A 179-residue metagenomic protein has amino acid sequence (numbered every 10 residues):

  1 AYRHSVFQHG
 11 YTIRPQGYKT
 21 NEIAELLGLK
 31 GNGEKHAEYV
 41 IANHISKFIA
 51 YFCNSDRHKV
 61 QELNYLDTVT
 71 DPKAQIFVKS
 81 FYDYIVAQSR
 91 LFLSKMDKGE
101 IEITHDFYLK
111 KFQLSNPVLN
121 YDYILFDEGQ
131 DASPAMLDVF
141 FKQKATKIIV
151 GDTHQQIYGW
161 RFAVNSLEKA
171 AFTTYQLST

Functional and structural regions predicted by a protein language model:
A1, L26, Y51, Q61-L63 (+1 more regions): Short, intrinsically disordered, charge-balanced linker/junction segments flanking boundaries in proteins
A1, V118-L119, Y123, Q130-T179: Conserved helicase motor core of SF1/SF2 NTP-dependent helicases
A1-I49: Conserved P-loop NTPase-based nucleic-acid remodeling module centered on helicase motor cores
H4-S5, H58-K59, I157: A short acidic, helix-capping loop that chelates divalent metal ions and anchors anionic groups
Y11-T12, S55-V60, N116-L119: Short helix-capping/linker segments at secondary-structure and domain boundaries
K30-S80: An accessory alpha-helical subdomain
K73-K142: Conserved helicase/translocase P-loop NTPase motor core
